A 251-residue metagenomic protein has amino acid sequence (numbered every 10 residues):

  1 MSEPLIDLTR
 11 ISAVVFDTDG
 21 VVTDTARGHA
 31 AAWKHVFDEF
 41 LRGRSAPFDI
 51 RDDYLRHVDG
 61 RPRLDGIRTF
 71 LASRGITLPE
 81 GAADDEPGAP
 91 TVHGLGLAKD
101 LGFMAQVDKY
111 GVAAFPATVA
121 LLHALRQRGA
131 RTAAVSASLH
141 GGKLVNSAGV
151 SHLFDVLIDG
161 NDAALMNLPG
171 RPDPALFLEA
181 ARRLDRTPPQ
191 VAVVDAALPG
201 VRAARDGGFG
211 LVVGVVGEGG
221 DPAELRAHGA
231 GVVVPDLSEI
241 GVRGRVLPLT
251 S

Functional and structural regions predicted by a protein language model:
P4-T18, V22-P116: N-terminal helical cap/lid subdomain that shapes the substrate entry/recognition surface in HAD-like hydrolases
L5-I6, I240-T250: Short amphipathic alpha-helix with an adjacent loop that forms part of the alpha/beta core around
V22, V119-A120, A197-G200, V215-E224: Short glycine/proline-centered loop/turn elements that form peptide/ligand docking sites
A117-R128: Catalytic-core regions built around general acid/base machinery
A130-R131, V135, L139-A192, L198-R202 (+2 more regions): Substrate-recognition "cap/lid" segment bordering the active-site pocket of phosphatases
G208-G210: Conserved S-adenosyl-L-methionine
V232-L237: Short acidic-hydrophobic, aromatic-tinged amphipathic segments that line or gate anion-handling sites
